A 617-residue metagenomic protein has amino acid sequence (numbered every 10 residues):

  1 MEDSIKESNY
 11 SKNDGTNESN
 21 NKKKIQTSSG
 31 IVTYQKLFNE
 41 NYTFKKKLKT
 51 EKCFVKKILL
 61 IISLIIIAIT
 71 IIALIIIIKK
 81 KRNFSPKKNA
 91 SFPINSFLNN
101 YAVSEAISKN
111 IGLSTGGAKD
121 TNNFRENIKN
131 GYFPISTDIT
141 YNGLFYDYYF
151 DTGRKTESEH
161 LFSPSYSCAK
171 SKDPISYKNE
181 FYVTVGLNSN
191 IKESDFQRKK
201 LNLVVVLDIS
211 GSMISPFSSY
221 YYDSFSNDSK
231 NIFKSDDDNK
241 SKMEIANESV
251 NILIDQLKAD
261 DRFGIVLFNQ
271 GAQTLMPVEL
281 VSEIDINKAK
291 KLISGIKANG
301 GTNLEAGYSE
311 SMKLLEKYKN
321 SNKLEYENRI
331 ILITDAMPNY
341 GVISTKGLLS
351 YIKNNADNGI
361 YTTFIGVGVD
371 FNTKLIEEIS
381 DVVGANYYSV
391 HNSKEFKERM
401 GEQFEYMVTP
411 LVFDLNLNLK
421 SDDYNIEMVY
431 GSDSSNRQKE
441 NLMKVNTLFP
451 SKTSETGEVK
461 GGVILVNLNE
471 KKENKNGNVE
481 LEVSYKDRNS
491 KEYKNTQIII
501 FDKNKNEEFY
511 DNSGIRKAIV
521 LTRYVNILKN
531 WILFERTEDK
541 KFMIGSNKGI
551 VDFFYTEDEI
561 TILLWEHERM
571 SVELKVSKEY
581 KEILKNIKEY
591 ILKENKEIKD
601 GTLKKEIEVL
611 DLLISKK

Functional and structural regions predicted by a protein language model:
E2-N13, K22-K240, E244, I252-L257 (+8 more regions): Von Willebrand factor
H160, K346-N358, V367-R488: Acidic, polar loop-rich interaction surfaces within structured domains
D173-Y177, E193-Q197, I254-L257, K319-K323 (+3 more regions): Replace "in large, NTP-powered and nucleic-acid-processing enzymes" with "in large, NTP-powered factors and other
Y182-G186, K200-V206, R262-L267, R329-I333 (+3 more regions): Soluble periplasmic/extracytoplasmic beta-strand elements of cell-envelope proteins
L187-N188, V206-I209, V266-Q270, I333-A336 (+2 more regions): Active-site-proximal beta-strand/loop segments in catalytic clefts of secreted hydrolases
I191-S194, S212-I214, K317-Y318, N339 (+4 more regions): Short beta-strands and strand-coil junctions in structured, solvent-facing domains, enriched
R198-L201, I245-E248, I284, K288 (+6 more regions): Charged, alpha-helix-enriched surfaces in structured cytosolic catalytic cores of large nucleotide-utilizing machines
M213-K240, N251-F263, F268-T362, I379-N386: Short, charged loop segments at secondary-structure junctions
